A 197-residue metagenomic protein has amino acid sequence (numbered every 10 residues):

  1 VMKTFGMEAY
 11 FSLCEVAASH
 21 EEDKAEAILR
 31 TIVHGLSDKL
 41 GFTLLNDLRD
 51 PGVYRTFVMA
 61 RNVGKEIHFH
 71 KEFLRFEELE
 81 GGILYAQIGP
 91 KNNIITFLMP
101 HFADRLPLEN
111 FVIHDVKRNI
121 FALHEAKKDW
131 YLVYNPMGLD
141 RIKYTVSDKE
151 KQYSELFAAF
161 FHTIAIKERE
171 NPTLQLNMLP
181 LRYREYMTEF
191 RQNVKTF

Functional and structural regions predicted by a protein language model:
V1-F197: Extended, well-ordered protein cores
